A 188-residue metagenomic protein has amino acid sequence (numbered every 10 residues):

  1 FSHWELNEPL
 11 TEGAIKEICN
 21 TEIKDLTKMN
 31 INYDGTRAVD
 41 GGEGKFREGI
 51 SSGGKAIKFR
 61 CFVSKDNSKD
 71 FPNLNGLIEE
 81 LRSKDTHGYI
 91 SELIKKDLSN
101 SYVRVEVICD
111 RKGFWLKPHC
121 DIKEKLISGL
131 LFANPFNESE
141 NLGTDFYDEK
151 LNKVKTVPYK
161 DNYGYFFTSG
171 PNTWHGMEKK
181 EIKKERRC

Functional and structural regions predicted by a protein language model:
F1-L93: Non-heme Fe(II)/2-oxoglutarate
L6, I127-G129: Hydrophobic residues positioned within well-ordered beta-strands of beta-sheet architectures
N32-T36, R104-C109: Short linear loop/turn motifs
K65-I78, I108, L130-N141: Short N-terminal helix-initiation segments at or just after the protein's N-terminus
E79, D97-S99, P118-I122: Short, conserved, surface-exposed binding loops centered on an aromatic residue
K95-E106: A short coil-to-beta-strand element that immediately follows conserved catalytic motifs
I108, G113-L126, A133-C188: Catalytic core of Fe(II)/2-oxoglutarate
